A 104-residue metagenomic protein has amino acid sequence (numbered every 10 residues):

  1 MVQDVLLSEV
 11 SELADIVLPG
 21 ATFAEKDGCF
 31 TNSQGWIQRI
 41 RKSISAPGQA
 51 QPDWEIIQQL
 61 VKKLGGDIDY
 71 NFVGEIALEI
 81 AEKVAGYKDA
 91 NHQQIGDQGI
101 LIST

Functional and structural regions predicted by a protein language model:
M1-A90: Non-catalytic alpha/beta scaffold blocks inside enzyme catalytic domains
L6, Y87-T104: Long, compositionally biased stretches
